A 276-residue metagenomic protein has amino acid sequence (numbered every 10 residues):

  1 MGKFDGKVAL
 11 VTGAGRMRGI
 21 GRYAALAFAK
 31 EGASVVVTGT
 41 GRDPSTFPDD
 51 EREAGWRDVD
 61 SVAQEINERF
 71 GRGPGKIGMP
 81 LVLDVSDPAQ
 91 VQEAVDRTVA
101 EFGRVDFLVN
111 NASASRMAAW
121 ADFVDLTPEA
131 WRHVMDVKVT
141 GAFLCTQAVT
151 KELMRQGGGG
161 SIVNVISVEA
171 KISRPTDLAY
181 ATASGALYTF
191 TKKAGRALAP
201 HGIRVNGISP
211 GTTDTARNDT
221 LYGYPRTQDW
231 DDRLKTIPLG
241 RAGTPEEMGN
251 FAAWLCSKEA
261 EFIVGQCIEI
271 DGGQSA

Functional and structural regions predicted by a protein language model:
G2-F102, R116-V124, T220: Short-chain dehydrogenase/reductase
G13, M17-G19, A114-S115, D122 (+4 more regions): Catalytic loop of short-chain dehydrogenase/reductase
A27, E31, E101-F102, S115-R116 (+2 more regions): A short helix-coil junction within the Rossmann-fold of NAD(P)-dependent oxidoreductases
F47-E51, T176-A179, P200, G207 (+2 more regions): A glycine/serine/threonine-rich, flexible loop-to-helix segment that serves as the NAD(P) cofactor-binding "lid"
D106, V124-F143, V163, L187 (+1 more regions): Catalytic Tyr-X3-Lys loop
S115, I172, K235-R241, F251-A253 (+1 more regions): Short C-terminal tail/terminal secondary-structure segment of NAD(P)H-dependent dehydrogenase/reductase domains
T146-Q147, K192: A short, exposed helix-loop element centered on a Lys and neighboring polar residues
A199, R204, I263-G265: Short, small/polar-rich loop/turn modules that mediate ligand/substrate recognition or access, typified
